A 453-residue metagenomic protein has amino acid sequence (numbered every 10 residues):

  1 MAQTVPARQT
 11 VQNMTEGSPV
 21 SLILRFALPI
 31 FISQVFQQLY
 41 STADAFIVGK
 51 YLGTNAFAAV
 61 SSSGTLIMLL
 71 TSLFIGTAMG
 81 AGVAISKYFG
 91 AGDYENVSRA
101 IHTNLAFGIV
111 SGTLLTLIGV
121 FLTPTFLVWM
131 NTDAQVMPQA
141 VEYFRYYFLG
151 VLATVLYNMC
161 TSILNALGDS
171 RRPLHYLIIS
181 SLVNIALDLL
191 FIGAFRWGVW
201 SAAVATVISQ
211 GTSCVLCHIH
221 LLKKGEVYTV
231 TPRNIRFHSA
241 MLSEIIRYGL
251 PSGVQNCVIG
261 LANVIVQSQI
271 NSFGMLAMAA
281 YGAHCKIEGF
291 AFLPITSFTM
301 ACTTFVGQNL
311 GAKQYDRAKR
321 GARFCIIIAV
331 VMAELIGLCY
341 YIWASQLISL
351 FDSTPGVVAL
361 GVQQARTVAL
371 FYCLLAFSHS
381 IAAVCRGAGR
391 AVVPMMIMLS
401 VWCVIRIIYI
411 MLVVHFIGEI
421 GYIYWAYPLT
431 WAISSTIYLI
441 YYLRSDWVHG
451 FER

Functional and structural regions predicted by a protein language model:
M1-A27, I85-L152, A194-L250, V306-F371 (+1 more regions): Short alpha-helical transmembrane segments in multi-pass integral membrane proteins
E16, V20-L39, A43, L66-L73 (+7 more regions): Residue-level signal for short hydrophobic patches within transmembrane helices of multi-pass membrane transporters
R25-D44, Y146, Y157, S180 (+4 more regions): Transmembrane helical elements of multi-pass membrane transporters/channels
I30, Q34, F46, V83 (+15 more regions): Transmembrane alpha-helix boundary and packing residues in multipass membrane permease domains and related
L39-A58, L127-A134, L190-W197, C257-K286 (+4 more regions): Helix-terminus/linker motif at the lipid-water interface of multi-pass membrane proteins
T54-T65, F144, A203, M275-F290 (+2 more regions): Small-residue hotspots at the loop-to-helix junctions and early N-terminal turns of transmembrane alpha-helices
F57-L117, F121, T154-P173, Q267 (+2 more regions): Small-residue-rich hydrophobic transmembrane alpha-helices
A78, Y147-N165, P173-S181, A202-C217 (+4 more regions): Short runs within selected transmembrane alpha-helices of multi-pass transporters and secretion channels
